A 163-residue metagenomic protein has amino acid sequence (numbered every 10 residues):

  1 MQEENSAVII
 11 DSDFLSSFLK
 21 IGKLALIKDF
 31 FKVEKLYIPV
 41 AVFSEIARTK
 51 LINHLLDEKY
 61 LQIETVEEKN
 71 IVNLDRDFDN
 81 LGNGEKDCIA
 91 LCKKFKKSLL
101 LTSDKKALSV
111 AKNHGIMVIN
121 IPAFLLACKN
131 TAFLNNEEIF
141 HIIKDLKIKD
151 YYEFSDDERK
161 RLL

Functional and structural regions predicted by a protein language model:
M1-L26, L36-A41: Metal-dependent nucleic-acid phosphoesterase active-site entry motif
S6, V33-L36, F95-L99: Short active-site oxyanion
F14-L15, V42-F43, C88, K106-A107: Alpha-helix capping/helix-boundary segments
V33-N70: Short, surface-exposed acidic-centric catalytic microdomains
S44, K50, L108-L163: Acidic, PIN/NYN-like endoribonuclease modules and their adjacent C-terminal/linker elements
L61-N80, D156-E158: Acidic catalytic patch
G82-L99, K106-A107, I142-D145: Acidic, metal-associated active-site segment
